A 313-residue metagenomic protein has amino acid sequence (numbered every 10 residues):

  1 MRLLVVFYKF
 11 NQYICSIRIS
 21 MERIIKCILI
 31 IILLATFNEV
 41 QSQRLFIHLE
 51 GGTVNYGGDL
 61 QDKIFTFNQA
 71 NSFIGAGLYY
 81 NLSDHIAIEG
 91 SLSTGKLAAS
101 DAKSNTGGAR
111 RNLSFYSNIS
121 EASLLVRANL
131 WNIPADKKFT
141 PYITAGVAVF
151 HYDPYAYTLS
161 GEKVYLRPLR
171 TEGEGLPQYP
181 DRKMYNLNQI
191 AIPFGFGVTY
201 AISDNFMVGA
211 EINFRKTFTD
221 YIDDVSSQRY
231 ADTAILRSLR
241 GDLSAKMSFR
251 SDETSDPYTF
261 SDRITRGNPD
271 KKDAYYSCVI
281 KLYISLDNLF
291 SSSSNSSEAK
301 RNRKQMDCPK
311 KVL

Functional and structural regions predicted by a protein language model:
Q41-R44, H85, N132-F139, S203-N205 (+1 more regions): Short loop/turn motifs that connect adjacent beta-strands in outer-membrane beta-barrel proteins
S42-N81, Y275-V279, Y283-F290, L313: Short glycine/proline- and aromatic-enriched beta-strand/turn motifs that initiate or cap beta-hairpins
L49, A76-Y80, L124-A128, A145-V147 (+3 more regions): Residues on the lipid-exposed face of transmembrane beta-strands in outer-membrane beta-barrel proteins
G51-G57, T94-A98, L130, V147-D153 (+2 more regions): Transmembrane beta-strands of outer-membrane beta-barrel pores
G57-F65, G107-F115, W131, Q178-M184 (+1 more regions): Extracellular loop and loop/strand-boundary signature of outer-membrane beta-barrel proteins
N68-S72, N118-A122, F139, N188-I192 (+1 more regions): Residues that define the transmembrane beta-barrel architecture of outer-membrane proteins
I86-L169: Gram-negative (and chloroplast) outer-membrane scaffold detector with strong preference for beta-barrel transmembrane
A148-D273: Outer-membrane beta-barrel transmembrane domain signature
